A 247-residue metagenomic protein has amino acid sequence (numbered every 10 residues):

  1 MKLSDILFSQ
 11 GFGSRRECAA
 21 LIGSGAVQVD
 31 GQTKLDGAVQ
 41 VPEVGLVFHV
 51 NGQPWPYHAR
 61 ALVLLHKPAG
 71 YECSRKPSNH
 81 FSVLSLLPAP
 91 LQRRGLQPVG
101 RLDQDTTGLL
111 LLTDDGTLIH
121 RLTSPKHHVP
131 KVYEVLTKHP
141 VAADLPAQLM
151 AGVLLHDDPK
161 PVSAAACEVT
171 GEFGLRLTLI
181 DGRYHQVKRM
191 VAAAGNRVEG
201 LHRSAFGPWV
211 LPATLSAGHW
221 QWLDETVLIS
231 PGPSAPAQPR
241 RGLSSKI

Functional and structural regions predicted by a protein language model:
M1-I247: Basic, flexible Lys/Arg- and Gly-enriched helix-loop patches that mediate nucleic-acid binding at interfaces with rRNA
